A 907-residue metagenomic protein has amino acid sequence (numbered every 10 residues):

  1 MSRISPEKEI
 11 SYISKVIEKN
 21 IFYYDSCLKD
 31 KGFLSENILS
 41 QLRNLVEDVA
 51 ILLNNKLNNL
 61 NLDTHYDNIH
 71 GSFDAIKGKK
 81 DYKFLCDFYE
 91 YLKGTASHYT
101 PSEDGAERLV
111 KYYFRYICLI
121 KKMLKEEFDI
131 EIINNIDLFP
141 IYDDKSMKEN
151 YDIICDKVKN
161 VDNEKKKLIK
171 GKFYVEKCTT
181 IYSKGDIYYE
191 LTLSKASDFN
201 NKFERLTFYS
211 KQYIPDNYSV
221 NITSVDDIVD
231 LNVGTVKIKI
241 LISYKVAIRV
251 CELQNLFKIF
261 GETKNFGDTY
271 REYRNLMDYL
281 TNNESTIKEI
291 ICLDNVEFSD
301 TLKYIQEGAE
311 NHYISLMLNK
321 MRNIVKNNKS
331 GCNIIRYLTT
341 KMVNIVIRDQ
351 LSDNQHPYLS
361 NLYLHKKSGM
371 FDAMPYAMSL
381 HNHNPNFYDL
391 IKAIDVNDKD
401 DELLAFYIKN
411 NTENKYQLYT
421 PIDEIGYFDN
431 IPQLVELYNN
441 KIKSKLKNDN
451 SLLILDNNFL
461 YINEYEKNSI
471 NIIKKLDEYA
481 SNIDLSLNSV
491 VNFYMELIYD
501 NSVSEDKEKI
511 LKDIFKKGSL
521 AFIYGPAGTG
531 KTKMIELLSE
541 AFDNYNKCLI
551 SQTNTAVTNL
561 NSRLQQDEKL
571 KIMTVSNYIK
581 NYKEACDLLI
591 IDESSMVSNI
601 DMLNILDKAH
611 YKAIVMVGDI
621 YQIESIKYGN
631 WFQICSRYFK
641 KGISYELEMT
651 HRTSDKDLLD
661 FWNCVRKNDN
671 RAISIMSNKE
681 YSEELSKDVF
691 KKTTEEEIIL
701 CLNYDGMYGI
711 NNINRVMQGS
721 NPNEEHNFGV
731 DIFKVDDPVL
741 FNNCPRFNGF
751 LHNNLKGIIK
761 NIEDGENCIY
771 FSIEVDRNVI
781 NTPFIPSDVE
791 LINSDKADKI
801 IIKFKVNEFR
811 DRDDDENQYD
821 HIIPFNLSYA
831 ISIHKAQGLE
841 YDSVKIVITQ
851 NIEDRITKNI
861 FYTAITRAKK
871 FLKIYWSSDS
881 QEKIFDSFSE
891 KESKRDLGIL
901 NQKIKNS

Functional and structural regions predicted by a protein language model:
M1-V250: Extended, solvent-exposed polar beta/coil surface segments
F128-I136, I141, E149-D484: N-terminal accessory nucleic-acid engagement/regulatory domains that precede and modulate ATP-driven motor cores
K475-N482, A541, R563-D567, K608 (+10 more regions): Conserved, well-folded catalytic cores of nucleic-acid-processing and energy-transducing macromolecular machines
S486-Y499: Conserved adenine-nucleotide phosphate-binding loops and their immediately adjacent elements
I498-S519: N-terminal pre-P-loop "Q-motif" helix
D513-K516, L520-N678: ASCE P-loop NTPase helicase motor core
T529, K569-M573, K641, T653-K656 (+1 more regions): Core RecA-like ATPase module of SF1/SF2 helicases and allied nucleic-acid translocases
S674-T694: Conserved interdomain hinge at the start of the Helicase C-terminal
